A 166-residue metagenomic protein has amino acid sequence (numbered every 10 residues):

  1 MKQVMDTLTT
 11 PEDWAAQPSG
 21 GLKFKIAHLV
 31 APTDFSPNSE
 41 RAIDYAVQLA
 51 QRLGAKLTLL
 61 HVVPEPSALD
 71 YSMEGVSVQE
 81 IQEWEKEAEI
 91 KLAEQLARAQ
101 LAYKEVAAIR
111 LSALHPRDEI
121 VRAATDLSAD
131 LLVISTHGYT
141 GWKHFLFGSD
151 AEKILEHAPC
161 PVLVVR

Functional and structural regions predicted by a protein language model:
M1-F24, A97-L132: Structural beta-alpha unit
P18-G75: Small/aliphatic-rich secondary-structure junction motif
E74-V78, D126-L127, D150-A151: Short, hinge-like loop/turn segments at secondary-structure boundaries
S77-I90: A short acidic, glycine-rich active-site loop that binds or catalyzes chemistry on phosphate/adenosine moieties
L131-H157: Glycine-rich, Arg-bearing micro-motifs that act as flexible, cationic patches
C160-R166: Short, flexible loop segments at boundaries between secondary-structure elements
